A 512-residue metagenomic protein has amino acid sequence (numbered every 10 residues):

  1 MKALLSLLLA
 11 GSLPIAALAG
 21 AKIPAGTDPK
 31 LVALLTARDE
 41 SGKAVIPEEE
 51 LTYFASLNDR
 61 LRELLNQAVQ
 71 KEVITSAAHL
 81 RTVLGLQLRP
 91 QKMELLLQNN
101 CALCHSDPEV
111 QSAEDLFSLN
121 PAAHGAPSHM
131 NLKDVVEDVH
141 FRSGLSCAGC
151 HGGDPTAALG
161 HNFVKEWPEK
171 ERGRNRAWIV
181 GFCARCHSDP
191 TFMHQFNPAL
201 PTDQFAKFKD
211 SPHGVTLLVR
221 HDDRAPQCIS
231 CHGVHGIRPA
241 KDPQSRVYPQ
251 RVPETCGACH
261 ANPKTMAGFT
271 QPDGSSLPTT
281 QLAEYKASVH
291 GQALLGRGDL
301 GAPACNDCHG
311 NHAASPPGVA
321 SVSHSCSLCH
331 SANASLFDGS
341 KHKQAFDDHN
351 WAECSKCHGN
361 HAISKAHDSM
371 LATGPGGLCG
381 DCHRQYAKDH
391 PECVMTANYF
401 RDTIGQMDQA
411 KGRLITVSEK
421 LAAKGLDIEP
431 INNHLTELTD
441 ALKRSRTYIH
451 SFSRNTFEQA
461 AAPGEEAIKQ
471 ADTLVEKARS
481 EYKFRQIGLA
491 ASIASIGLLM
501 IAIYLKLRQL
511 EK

Functional and structural regions predicted by a protein language model:
M1-L4: Positively charged n-region of N-terminal signal peptides that target proteins for export
S6-A16: Bacterial N-terminal signal peptides
G20-I501: Short sequence/structural segments immediately N-terminal
G497-K512: Juxtamembrane interface at the cytosolic side of transmembrane helices
